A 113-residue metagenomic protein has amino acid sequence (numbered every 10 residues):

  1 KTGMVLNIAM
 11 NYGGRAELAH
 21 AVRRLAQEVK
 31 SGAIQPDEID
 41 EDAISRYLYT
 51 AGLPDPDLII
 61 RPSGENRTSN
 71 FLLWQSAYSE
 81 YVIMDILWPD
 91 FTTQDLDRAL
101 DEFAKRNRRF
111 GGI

Functional and structural regions predicted by a protein language model:
K1-I113: Flexible, compositionally biased loop and terminal segments
